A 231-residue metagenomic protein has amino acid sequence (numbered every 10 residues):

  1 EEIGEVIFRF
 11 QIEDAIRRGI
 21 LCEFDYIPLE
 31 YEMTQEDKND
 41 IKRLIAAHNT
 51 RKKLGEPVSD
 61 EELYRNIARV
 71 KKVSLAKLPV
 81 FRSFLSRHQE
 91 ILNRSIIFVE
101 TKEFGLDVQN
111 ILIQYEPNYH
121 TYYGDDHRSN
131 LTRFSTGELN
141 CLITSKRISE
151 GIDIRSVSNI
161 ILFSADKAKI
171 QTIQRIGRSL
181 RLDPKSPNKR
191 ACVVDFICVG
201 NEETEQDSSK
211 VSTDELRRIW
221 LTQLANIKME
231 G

Functional and structural regions predicted by a protein language model:
E1-L92: Interdomain helical connector at the RecA1-RecA2 junction of SF1/SF2 helicase-like NTPases
I3-E5, L21-D25, Y115-P117, R155-N159 (+1 more regions): Short glycine-/polar-rich loops that comprise or flank the Walker A/P-loop and associated switch/sensor motifs
F8-R9, P28, T121, L162 (+1 more regions): Structural signal for conserved beta-strand scaffold positions within catalytic alpha/beta enzyme cores
R9, K38, L78-F81, S145 (+2 more regions): Amphipathic alpha-helical transducer elements in NTP-driven molecular machines
I12-C22, I170-I173, R181-G231: A conserved SF2-helicase RecA2
R94-F98, F104-E150: Conserved helicase ATPase core of P-loop NTP-dependent helicases/translocases
D126-T132, K169-I176: Short, charged, surface-exposed secondary-structure boundary motifs
C141-I143, E150-D166, Q171-Q174, R190-F196: A short beta-strand element within the Helicase C-terminal
